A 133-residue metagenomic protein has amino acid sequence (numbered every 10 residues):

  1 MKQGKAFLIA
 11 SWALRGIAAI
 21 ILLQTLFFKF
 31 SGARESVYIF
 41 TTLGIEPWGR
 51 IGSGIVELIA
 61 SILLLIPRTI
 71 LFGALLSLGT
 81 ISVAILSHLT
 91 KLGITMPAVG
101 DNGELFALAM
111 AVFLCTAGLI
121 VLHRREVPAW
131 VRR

Functional and structural regions predicted by a protein language model:
M1-Q24, R68-R133: Extended, low-polarity transmembrane helix blocks
F7-S53, V127: N-terminal first-folded block
F40, R50, V56, T69 (+1 more regions): Short glycine- and Lys/Arg-enriched binding-loop motifs that mark or flank ligand-binding interfaces
I45-E46, L65-R68: Membrane-interface junctions
I55-L63: Hydrophobic, membrane-inserted alpha-helices
